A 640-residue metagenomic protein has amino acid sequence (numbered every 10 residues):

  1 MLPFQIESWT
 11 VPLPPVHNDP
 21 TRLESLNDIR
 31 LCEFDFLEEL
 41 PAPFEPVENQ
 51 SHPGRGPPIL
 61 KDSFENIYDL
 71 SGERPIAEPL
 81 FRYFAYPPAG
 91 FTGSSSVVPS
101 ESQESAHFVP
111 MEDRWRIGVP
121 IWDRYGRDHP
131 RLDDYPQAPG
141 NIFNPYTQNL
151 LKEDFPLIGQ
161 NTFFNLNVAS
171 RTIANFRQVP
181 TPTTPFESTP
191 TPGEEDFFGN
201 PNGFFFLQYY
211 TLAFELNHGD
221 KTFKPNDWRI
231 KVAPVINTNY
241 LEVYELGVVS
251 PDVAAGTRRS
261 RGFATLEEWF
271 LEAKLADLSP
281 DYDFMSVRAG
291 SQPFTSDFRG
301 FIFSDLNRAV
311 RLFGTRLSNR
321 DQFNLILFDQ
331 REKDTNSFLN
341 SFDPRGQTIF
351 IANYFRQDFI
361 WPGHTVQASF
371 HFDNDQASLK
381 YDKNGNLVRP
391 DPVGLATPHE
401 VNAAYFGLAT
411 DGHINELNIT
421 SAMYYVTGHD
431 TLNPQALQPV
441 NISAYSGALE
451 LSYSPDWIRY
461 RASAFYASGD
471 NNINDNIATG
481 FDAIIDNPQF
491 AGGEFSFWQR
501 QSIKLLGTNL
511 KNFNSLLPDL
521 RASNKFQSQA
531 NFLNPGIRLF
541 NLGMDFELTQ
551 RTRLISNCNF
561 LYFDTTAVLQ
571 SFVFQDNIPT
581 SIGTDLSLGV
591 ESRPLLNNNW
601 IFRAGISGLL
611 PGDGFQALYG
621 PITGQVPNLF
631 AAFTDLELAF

Functional and structural regions predicted by a protein language model:
L2-N226, D456, Y460, N472: N-terminal periplasmic/intermembrane-space "pro-region" immediately following the signal or transit peptide
A85, T92-G93, V97-P99, A106 (+8 more regions): Outer-membrane beta-barrel channel domains
L132-L166, R177-T181, N217-I230, L275-M285 (+7 more regions): Short loop/turn motifs that connect adjacent beta-strands in outer-membrane beta-barrel proteins
L166-T172, I230-P234, V287-A289, F323-L325 (+8 more regions): Membrane-embedded beta-strand positions of outer-membrane beta-barrel proteins
F186-D196, L246-D252, S286-P293, I326-T335 (+6 more regions): Flexible, solvent-exposed coil segments and beta strand-coil junctions, predominantly the extracellular/periplasmic
D281-D283, Q292-A478, F540, E547-Q550 (+4 more regions): Signature for the C-terminal beta-barrel architecture of outer-membrane proteins
T427-L542, L569, A617: Extracellular/periplasmic loop regions
P594-F640: Predominantly the C-terminal beta-signal and adjacent terminal strand-loop region of outer-membrane beta-barrel
